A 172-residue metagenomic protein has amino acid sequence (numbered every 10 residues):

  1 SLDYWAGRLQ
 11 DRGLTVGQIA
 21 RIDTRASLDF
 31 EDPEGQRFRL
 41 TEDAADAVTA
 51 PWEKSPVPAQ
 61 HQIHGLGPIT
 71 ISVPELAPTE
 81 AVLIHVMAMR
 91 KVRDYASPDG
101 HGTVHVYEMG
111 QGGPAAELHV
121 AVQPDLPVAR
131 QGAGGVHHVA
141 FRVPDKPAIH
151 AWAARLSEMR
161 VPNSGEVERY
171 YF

Functional and structural regions predicted by a protein language model:
S1, A45-E80, V86, R90 (+1 more regions): N-terminal beta-strand motif that seeds the catalytic metal site of vicinal oxygen chelate
S1, F30, Q36-A45, V92-G135 (+3 more regions): Conserved short beta-strand elements that form part of the metal-binding/catalytic scaffold of enzyme active sites
S1-I69, Q111-P114: Active-site-adjacent scaffolding segments
S1-P33, S72-V82, A140-F172: Vicinal oxygen chelate
Q10-D11, A50, A81, A88-H101 (+1 more regions): Extended intrinsically disordered, low-complexity coil regions enriched in Ser, Thr, Gly, Ala and often Pro
R12-T15, E53-S55, R90, P124-D125 (+1 more regions): Short secondary-structure boundary micro-motifs
H61-H64, H85, H101, H105 (+4 more regions): Histidine (H) residue identity feature
